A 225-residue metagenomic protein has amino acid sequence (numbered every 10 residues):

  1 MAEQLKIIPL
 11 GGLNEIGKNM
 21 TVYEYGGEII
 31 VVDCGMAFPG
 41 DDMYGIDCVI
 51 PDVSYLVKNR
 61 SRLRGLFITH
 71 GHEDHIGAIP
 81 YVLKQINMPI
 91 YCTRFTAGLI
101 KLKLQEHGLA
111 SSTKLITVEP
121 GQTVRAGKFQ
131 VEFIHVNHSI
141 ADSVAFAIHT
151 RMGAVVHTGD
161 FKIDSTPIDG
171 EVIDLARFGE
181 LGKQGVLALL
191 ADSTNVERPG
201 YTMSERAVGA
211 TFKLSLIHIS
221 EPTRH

Functional and structural regions predicted by a protein language model:
A2-F67, H72-L216, S220, R224: His/Asp/Glu-rich metal-coordinating catalytic cores of metallo-dependent phosphodiesterases/hydrolases acting on
